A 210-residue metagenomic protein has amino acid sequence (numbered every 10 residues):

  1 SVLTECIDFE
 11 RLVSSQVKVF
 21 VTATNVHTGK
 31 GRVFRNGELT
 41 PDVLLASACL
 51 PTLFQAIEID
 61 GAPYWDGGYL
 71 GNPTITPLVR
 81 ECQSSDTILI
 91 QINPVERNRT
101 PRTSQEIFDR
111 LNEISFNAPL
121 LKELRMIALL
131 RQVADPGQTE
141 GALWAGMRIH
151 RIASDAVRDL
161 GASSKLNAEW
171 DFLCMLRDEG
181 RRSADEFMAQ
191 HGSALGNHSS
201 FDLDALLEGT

Functional and structural regions predicted by a protein language model:
S1-V2, N25-V26, R35-L39, A62 (+1 more regions): Non-catalytic peripheral regions of patatin-like phospholipases
S1-V33, I59, T210: Patatin-like phospholipase catalytic region
V2-F9, P41, L45-A56, G67-I75: Active-site glycine-rich loop that binds ribose-phosphate moieties when present
I7, R11, A48, A184 (+1 more regions): Structural signal for hydrophobic packing residues in well-ordered secondary-structure cores of soluble enzyme domains
V13-S14, F54-Q55, S85-D86: Short, structured loop/turn "capping" segments at alpha-beta junctions
V21-T22, S47, I90: Alpha/beta-hydrolase-fold catalytic nucleophile elbow
A56-A62: Catalytic-site beta-strand/loop segments enriched in glycine and acidic/polar residues
